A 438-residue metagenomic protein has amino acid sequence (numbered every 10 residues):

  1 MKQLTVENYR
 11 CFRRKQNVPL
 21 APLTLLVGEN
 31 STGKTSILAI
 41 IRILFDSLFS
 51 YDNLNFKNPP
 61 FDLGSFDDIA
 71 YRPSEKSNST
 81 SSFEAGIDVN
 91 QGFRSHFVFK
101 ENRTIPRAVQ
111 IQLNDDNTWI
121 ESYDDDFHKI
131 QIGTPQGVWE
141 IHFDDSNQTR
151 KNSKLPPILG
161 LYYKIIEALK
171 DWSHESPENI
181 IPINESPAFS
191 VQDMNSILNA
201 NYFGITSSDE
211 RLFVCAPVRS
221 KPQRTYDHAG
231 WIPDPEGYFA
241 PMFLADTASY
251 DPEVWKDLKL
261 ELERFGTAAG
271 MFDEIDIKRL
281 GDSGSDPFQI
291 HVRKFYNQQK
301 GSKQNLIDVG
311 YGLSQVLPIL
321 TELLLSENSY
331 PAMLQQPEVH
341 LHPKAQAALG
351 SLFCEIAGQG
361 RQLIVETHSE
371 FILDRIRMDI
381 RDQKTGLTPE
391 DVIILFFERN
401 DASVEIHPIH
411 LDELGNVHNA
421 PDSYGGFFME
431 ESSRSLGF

Functional and structural regions predicted by a protein language model:
M1-F66, A70: Pre-Walker A-like glycine/lysine-rich segment at the N-terminus of P-loop NTPase domains
K15-A21, Q298-Q299, L323-N328, E355-G358: Phosphate-binding P-loop
T24-L25, M333, I364: Short hydrophobic/aromatic beta-strand immediately N-terminal to the Walker A/P-loop
V27-G28, P217, Q336: The Walker A (P-loop) glycine that initiates the GxxxxGKT/S ATP-binding motif of P-loop NTPases
I43-L54, E327-N328, A357, Q383-K384: Post-Walker A helix-loop "phosphate-sensing" segment adjacent to the P-loop in P-loop NTPases
L48-S314, E322, E327, H410-F438: Phosphate-coordinating catalytic segments in nucleotide- and nucleic-acid-processing enzymes
A347-F438: C-terminal lobe/lid and adjacent interdomain/linker elements of RecA-like ASCE P-loop ATPase modules
